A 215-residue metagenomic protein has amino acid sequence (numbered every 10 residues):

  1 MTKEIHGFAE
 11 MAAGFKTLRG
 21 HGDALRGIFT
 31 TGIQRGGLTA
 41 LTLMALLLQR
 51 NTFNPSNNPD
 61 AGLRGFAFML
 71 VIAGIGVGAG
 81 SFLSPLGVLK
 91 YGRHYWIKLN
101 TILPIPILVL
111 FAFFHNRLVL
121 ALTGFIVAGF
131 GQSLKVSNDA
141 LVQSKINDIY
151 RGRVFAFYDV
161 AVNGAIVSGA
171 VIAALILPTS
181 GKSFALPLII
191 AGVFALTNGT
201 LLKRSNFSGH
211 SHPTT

Functional and structural regions predicted by a protein language model:
M1-F29: Juxtamembrane intracellular "pre-TM" segments in multi-pass secondary transporters
T2-H6, A40, S133: Residue-level detector of secondary-structure boundary/capping sites
L25, L43, H94-Y95: Short, structured loop/turn "capping" segments at alpha-beta junctions
G27, M44, V136-S137: Transmembrane alpha-helix boundary/hinge residues in polytopic small-molecule transporters
I33, T39, R50-T215: C-terminal transmembrane bundle of multi-pass solute transporters/carriers
